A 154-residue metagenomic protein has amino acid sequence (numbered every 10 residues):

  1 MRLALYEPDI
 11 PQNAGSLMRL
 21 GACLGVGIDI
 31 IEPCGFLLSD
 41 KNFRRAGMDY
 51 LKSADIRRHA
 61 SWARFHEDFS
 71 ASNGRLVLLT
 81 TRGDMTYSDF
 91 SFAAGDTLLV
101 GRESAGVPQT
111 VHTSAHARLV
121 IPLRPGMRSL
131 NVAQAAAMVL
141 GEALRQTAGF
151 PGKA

Functional and structural regions predicted by a protein language model:
M1-A154: Post-transcriptional modification and biogenesis factors for structured RNAs of the translation apparatus
